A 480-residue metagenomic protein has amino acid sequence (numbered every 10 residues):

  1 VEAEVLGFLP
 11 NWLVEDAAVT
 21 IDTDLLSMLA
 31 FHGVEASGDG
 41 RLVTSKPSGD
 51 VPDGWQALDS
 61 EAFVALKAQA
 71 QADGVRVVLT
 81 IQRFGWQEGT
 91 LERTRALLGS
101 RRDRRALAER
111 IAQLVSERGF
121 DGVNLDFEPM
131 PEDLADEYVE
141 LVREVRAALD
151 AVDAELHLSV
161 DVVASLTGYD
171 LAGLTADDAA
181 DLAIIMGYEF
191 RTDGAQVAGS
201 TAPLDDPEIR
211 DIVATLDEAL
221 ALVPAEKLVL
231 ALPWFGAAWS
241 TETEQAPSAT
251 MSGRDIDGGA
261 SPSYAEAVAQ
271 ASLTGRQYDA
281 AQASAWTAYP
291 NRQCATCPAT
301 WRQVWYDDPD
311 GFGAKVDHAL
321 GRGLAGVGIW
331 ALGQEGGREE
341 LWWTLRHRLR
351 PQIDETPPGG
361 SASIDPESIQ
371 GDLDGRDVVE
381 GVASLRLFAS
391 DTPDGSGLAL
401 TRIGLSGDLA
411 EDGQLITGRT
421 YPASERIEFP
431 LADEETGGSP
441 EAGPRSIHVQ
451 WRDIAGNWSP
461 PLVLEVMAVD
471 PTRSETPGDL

Functional and structural regions predicted by a protein language model:
V1-I111: Glycan-recognition patch characteristic of GH18 chitinases/ENGases and related GlcNAc/peptidoglycan-binding proteins
L9-T23, G99-S116, S165-L174, D307-L320: Short, acidic/polar
L29, L125, V145, A183 (+3 more regions): Conserved, mostly hydrophobic/aromatic
D39-L58, M130-A267: Substrate-binding surface in catalytic domains of secreted glycosidases
E92, W234-K315, H347-R350: Glycan-binding loop/region signatures in secreted carbohydrate-active enzymes
A108-E137, I185-E189: Active-site groove signature of glycoside hydrolases
G311-I353: Acidic/aromatic/glycine-rich contiguous surface patches that form carbohydrate-binding/processing clefts and analogous
Q352-L480: Low-complexity, disordered linker/stalk regions enriched in Pro/Thr/Ser/Gly
